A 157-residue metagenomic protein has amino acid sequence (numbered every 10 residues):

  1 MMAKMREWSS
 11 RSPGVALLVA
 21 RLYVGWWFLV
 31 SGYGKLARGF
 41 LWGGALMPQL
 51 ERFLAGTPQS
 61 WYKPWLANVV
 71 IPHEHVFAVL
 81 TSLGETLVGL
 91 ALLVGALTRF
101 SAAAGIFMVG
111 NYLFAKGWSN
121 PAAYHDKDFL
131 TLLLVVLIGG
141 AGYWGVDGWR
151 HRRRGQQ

Functional and structural regions predicted by a protein language model:
M1-L87, V94-Q157: Extended, low-polarity transmembrane helix blocks
